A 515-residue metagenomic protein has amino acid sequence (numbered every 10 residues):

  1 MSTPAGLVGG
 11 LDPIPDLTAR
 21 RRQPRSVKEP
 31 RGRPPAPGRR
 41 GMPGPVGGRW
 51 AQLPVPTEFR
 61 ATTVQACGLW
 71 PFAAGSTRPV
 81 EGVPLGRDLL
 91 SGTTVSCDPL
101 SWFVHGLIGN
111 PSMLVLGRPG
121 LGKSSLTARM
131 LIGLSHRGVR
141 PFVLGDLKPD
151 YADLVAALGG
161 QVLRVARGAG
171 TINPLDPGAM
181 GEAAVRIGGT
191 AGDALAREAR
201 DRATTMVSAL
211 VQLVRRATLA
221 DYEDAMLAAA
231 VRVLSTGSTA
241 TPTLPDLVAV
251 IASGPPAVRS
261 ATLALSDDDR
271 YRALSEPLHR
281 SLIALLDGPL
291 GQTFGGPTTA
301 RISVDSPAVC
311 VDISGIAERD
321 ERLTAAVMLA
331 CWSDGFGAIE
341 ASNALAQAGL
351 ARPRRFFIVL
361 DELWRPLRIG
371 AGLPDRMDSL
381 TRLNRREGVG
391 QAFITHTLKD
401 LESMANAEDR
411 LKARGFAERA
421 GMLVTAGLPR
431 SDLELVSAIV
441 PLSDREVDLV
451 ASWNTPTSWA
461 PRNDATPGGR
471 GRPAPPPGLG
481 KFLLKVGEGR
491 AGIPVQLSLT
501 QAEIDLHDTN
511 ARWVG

Functional and structural regions predicted by a protein language model:
M1-L114: Basic- and hydrophobic-enriched, low-structure N-terminal and domain-boundary segments that flank ATP-binding catalytic
W70-L90, A156, G181-V389, N463 (+2 more regions): P-loop NTPase motor domains
C97, V104-G106, S112-L116, S125 (+1 more regions): Switch/coupling segment of Walker-type NTPase motor domains
D98, L116, L144-G145, V165 (+6 more regions): Generic beta-strand/beta-sheet core signal
S101, I108-L121, A128-M130, A317-L449 (+1 more regions): Conserved P-loop NTPase motor cores
K148-D150, A169-T171, G315-A317, W364-R365 (+4 more regions): Conserved nucleotide-binding/hydrolysis micro-motifs of P-loop NTPases
A157-Q161, A179, L247, L373-D375 (+3 more regions): Short secondary-structure boundary/capping segments
G188-P242, A405-G515: P-loop NTPase motor core of the ASCE superfamily
